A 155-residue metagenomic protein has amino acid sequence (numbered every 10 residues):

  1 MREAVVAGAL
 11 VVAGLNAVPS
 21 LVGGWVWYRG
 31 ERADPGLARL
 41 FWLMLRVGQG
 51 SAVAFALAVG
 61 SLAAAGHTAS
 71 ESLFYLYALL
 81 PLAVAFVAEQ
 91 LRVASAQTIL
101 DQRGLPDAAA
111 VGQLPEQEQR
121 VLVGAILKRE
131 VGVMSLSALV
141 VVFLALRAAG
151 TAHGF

Functional and structural regions predicted by a protein language model:
M1-F155: Polytopic transmembrane helical bundles with strong interfacial aromatic enrichment
